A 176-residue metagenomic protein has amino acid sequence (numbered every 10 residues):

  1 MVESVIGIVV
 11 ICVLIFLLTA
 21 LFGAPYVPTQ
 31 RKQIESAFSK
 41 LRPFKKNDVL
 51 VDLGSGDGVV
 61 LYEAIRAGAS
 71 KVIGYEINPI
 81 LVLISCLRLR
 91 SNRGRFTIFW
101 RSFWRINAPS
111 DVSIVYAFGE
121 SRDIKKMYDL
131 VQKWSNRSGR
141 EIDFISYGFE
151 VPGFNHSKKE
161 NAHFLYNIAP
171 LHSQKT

Functional and structural regions predicted by a protein language model:
M1-K45: S-adenosyl-L-methionine
K46-G56: Conserved class I S-adenosyl-L-methionine
D57-A69: Conserved SAM-binding loop of SAM-dependent methyltransferases across substrates and taxa, primarily the Class I
K71-E76: Conserved SAM-binding motif I beta-strand of class I
S85: Conserved SAM-binding loop
N92-F103: Conserved SAM-binding strand-loop segment of SAM-dependent methyltransferases
R122-W134: A short, conserved alpha-helix within the catalytic core of class I
G139-E150: Conserved beta-strand signature within the Rossmann-like core of class I S-adenosyl-L-methionine
